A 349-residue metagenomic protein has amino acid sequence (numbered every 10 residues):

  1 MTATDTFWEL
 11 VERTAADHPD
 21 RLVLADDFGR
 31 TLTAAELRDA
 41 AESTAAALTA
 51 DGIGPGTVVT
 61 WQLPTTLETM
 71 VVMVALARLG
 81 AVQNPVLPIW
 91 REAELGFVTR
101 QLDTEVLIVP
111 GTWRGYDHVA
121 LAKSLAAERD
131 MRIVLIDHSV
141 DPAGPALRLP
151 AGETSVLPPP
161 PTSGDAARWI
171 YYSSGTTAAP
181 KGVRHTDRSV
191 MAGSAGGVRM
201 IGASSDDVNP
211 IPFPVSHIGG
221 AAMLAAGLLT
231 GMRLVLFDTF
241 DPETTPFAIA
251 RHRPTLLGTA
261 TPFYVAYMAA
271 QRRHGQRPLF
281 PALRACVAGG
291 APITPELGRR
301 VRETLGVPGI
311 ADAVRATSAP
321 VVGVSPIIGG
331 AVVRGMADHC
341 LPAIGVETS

Functional and structural regions predicted by a protein language model:
T2-V23: A short N-terminal helical cap/helix-turn-helix that marks the beginning of AMP-binding/adenylate-forming
A3-T4, L22-T66, M70-V74, R91-G96 (+3 more regions): Conserved AMP-binding/adenylate-forming core of the ANL superfamily
T4, P19-D20, V140, A151-Y172 (+3 more regions): Conserved pre-ATP/AMP-binding loop-to-beta segment of ANL
L37-A46, G164, R168, V183-S204 (+3 more regions): Conserved structural elements of the adenylate-forming
P64-N84, P88-E92, Q101-V106, D207-V208 (+2 more regions): A short helix-loop-beta submotif of the ANL/AMP-binding
A81-L149: Structural core segment of the AMP-binding/adenylate-forming
M191-V208, V215-L256, A270: Conserved AMP-binding/adenylation subdomain of ANL enzymes
L229, P254-G258, M268-M336, E347: Gly/Ser/Thr-rich phosphate-binding loop
